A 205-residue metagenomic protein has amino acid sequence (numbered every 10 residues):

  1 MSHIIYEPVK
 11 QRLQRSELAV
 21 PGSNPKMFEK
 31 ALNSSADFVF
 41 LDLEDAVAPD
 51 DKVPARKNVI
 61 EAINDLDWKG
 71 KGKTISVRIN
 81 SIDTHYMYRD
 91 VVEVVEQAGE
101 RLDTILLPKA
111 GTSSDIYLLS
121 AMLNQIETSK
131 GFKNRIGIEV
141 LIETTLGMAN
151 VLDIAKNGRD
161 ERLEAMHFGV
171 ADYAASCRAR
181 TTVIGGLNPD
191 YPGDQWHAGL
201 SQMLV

Functional and structural regions predicted by a protein language model:
M1-V205: Expand to "…catalyze enediolate/carbanion chemistry for C-C bond making/breaking, isomerization, decarboxylation
